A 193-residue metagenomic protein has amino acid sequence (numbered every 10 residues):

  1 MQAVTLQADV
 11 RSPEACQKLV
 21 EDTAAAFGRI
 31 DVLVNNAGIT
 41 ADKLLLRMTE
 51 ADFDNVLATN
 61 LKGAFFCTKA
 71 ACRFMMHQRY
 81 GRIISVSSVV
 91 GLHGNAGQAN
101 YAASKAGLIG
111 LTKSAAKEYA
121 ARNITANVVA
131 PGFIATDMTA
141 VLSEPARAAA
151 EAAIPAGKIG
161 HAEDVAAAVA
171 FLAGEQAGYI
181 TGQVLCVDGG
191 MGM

Functional and structural regions predicted by a protein language model:
A8-L19, E50, E163-D164: The beta1-alpha1 cofactor-binding region of Rossmann-like NAD(H)/NADP(H)-dependent oxidoreductases
R29, A120, T125, I180-G182: Short, small/polar-rich loop/turn modules that mediate ligand/substrate recognition or access, typified
L44-L45, D52-L57, A150: Substrate-binding pocket helix/loop in short-chain dehydrogenase/reductase
T68, S104, T112: Active-site helix of classical SDR
R73, K117-A121, G178: Alpha-helical segment proximal to the catalytic Tyr-Lys
S88: Residue(s) in the substrate-gating loop at a strand-loop-helix junction that position the organic substrate next
V128, E151-Q176, I180, V187-G189: C-terminal helical subdomain
